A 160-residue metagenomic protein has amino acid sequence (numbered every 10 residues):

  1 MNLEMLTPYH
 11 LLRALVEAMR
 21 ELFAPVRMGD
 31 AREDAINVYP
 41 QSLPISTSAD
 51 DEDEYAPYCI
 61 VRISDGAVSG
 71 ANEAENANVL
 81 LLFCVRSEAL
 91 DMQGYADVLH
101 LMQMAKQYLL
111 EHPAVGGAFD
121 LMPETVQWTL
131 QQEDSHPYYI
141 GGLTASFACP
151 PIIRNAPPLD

Functional and structural regions predicted by a protein language model:
M1-N72, A156-D160: Small/polar-rich, solvent-exposed N-terminal microdomains that initiate assembly or binding
E4, D91-G94: Alpha-helix N-cap/helix-initiation motif
L22, V26-M28, E52, A96-D160: Acidic-leaning, charged glycine-interspersed low-complexity segments
Y58, C84-R86, Y95, Y108: Bulky hydrophobic/aromatic packing residues
R62-S64, L80-C84, T144-A148: Residue-level recognition of well-ordered beta-strand positions that form the cores of beta-sheet-rich folds across
S69, S87-D91, P151-N155: Residue-level signal for secondary-structure boundary sites
N72-N78, I140: Outer-membrane beta-barrel architecture
N76-D91: Short acidic, glycine/tyrosine-flanked loop/strand segments centered on an H-E-D-like triad
